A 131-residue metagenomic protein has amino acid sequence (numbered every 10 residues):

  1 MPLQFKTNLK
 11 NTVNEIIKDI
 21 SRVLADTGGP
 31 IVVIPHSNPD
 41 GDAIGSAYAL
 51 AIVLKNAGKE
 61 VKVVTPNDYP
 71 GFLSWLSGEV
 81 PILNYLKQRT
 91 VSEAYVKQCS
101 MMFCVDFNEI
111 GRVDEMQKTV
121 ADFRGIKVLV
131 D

Functional and structural regions predicted by a protein language model:
M1-D131: Replace "Mg2+/Mn2+-dependent" with "divalent metal-dependent
